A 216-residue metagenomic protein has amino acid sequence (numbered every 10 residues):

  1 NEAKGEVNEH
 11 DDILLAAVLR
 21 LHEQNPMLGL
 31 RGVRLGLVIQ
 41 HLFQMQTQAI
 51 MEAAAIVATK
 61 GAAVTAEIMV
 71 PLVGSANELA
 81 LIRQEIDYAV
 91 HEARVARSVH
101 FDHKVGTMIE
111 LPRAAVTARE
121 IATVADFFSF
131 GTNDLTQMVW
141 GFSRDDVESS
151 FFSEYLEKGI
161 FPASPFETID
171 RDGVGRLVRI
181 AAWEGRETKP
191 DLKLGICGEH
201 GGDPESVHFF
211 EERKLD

Functional and structural regions predicted by a protein language model:
N1-D216: Conserved alpha/beta-domain cores
